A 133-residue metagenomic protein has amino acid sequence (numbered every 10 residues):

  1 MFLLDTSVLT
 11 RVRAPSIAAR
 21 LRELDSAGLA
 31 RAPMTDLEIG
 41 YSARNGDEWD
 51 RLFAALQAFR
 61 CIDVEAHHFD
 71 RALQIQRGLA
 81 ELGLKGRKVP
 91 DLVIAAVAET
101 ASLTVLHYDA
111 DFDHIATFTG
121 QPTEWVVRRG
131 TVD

Functional and structural regions predicted by a protein language model:
M1-A32, G40-A54, V132-D133: Short, well-structured N-terminal submotif of metal-dependent ribonuclease cores
D5-T6, I39, A72, A98: Generic structural signal for small/hydrophobic residues in well-ordered secondary structure, especially within
A18, D36, W49-L52, F69-A72 (+1 more regions): A general structural signal for well-ordered alpha-helical segments in protein cores
G46-D50, A80, P122-V126: Short, hinge-like loop/turn segments at secondary-structure boundaries
D47, R51-R60, V64-H67: Active-site-proximal, substrate-binding regions of enzyme catalytic domains and RNA-binding/basic surfaces
C61-Y108: Active-site neighborhoods of divalent-metal-dependent phosphate/nucleic-acid chemistry enzymes
E99-D133: Acidic, PIN/NYN-like endoribonuclease modules and their adjacent C-terminal/linker elements
